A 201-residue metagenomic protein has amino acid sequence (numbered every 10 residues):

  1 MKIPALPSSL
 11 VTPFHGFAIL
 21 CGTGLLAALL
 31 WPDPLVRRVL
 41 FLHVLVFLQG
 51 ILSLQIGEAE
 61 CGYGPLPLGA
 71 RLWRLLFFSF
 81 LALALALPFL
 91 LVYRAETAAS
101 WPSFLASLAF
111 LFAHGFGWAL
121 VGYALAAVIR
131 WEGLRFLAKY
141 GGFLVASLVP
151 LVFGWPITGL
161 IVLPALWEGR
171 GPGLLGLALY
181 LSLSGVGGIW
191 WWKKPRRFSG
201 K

Functional and structural regions predicted by a protein language model:
M1-K201: Hydrophobic alpha-helical transmembrane segments of membrane proteins
